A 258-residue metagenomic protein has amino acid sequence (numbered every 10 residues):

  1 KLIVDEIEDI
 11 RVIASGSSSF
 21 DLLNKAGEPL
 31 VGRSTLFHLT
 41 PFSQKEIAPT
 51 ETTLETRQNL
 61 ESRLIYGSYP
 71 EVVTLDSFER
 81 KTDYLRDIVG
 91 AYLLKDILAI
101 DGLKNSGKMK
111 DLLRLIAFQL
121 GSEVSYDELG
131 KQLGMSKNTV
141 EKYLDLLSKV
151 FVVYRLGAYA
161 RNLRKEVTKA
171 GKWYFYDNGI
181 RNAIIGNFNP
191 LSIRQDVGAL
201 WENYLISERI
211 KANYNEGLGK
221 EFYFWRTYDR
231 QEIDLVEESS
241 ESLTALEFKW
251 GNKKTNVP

Functional and structural regions predicted by a protein language model:
K1: Conserved AAA+/SF3 P-loop NTPase catalytic/coupling segment centered on the Walker-B
V4-E28, L147: Sensor-1/coupling segment of RecA-like P-loop NTPase cores
D5, V72-F78, N138, F151-Y154: AAA+ ATPase "lid" subdomain C-terminal helix
E8-I10, V31-T35, E241-S242: Short glycine-/polar-rich loops that comprise or flank the Walker A/P-loop and associated switch/sensor motifs
S17-S125: Interdomain motor-coupling "hinge/lid" segment immediately C-terminal to the ATP-binding subdomain of NTP-driven enzymes
D127-K131: A short acidic, leucine-rich amphipathic alpha-helix
G134-K149: Short amphipathic alpha-helical interaction segments
D145-V152, G157-P258: A cross-kingdom feature that marks ATP-driven nucleic-acid transaction machinery
